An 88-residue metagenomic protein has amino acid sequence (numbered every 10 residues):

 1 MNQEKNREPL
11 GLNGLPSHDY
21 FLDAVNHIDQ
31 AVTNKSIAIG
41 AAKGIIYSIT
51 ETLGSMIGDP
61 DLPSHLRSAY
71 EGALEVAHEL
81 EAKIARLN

Functional and structural regions predicted by a protein language model:
M1, I84-N88: Short intrinsically disordered terminal tails
N2-E8, S55-G58, S68: Long, low-complexity or tandemly repetitive, helically biased scaffold regions used for multimeric assembly/adhesion
N2-G40, L80: N-terminal acidic leader/helix
I28-V32, L53, I57, L74-A85: A structural signal for well-ordered alpha-helices, especially hydrophobic packing surfaces of coiled-coils
T33-A41, G58-H65: Charged, low-complexity interaction regions
A41-D59: Short E/K-rich amphipathic alpha-helical oligomerization segments
K43-Y47, S64-G72: Short, charged, amphipathic alpha-helical segments
